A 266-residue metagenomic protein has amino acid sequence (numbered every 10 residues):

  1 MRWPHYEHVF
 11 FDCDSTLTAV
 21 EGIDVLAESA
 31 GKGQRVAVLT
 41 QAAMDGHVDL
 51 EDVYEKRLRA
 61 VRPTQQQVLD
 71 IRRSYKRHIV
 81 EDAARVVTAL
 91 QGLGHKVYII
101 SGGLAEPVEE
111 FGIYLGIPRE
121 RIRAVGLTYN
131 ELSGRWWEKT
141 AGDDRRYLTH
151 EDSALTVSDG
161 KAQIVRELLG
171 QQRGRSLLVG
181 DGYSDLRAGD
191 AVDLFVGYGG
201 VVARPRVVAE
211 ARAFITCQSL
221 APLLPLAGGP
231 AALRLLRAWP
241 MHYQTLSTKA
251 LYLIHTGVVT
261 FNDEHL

Functional and structural regions predicted by a protein language model:
M1-E131, Q218: Alpha-helical substrate-recognition element adjacent to the catalytic core
Y75, Q91, N130-E131, R166-L168 (+4 more regions): Domain-wide signal for the mature, well-folded portions of proteins, strongly enriched in nucleus-encoded organellar
Q91, I113-G116, G170, D190 (+1 more regions): Anion (oxyanion) recognition and catalysis
S101-G102, R175-T216: Acidic, Mg2+-coordinating phosphoryl-transfer loop and its flanking beta/alpha structural elements, shared across
I117-T156: Histidine/lysine/aspartate-rich catalytic loop segments that bind and position anionic ligands
N130-W136, P205-R212, L224-G228: Short, charged, surface-exposed secondary-structure boundary motifs
T149-L186: Conserved Lys-Pro-Asp/Glu-containing loop-to-beta segment of HAD-superfamily phosphomonoesterases, centered on
I215-V259, D263-H265: C-terminal functional extensions of proteins
